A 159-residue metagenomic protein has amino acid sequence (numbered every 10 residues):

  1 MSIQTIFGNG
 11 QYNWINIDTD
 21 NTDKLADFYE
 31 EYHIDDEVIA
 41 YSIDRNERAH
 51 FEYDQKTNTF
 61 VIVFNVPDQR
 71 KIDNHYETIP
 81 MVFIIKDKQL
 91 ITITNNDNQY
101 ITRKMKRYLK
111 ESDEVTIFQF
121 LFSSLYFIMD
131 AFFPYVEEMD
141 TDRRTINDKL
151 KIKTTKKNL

Functional and structural regions predicted by a protein language model:
M1-Y108: Divalent-cation
P67, H75-L159: Extended amphipathic alpha-helical scaffolding segments in membrane-proximal extra-membrane regions of membrane
